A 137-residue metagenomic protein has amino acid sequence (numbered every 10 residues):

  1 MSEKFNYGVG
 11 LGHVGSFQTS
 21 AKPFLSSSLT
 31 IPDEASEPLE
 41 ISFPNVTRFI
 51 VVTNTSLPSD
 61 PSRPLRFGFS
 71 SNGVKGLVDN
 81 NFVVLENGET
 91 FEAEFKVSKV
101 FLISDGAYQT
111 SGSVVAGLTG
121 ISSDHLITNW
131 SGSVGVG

Functional and structural regions predicted by a protein language model:
M1-E34, G106-G137: C-terminal interaction-tip segments
E3, G15, K22, I41 (+5 more regions): Short non-domain terminal segments
I31-E37, P61-F101: A cross-kingdom feature marking solvent-exposed beta-strand/loop segments within repeated, beta-rich binding/scaffold
A35-R66: Beta-rich globular "head" domains
I50, A93-G117: Noncatalytic modules at the cell exterior or secretory-pathway interfaces, chiefly beta-strand-rich lectin/adhesion
V52, V78-D79, I127: Intrinsically disordered, low-complexity peptide-like regions
T55-D60, G73, D105-Y108: Acidic glycine-/aspartate-rich tracts in secreted/extracellular proteins
